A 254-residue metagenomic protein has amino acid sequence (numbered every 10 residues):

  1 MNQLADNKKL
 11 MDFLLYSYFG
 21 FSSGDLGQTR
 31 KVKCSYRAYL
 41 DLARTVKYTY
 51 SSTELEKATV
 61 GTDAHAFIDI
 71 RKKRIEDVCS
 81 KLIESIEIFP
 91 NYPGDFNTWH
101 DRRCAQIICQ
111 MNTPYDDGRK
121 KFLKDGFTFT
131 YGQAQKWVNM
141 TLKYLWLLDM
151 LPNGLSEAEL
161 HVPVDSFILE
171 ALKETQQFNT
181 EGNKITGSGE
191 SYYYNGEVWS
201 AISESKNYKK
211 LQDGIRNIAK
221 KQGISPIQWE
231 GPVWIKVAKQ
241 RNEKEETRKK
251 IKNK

Functional and structural regions predicted by a protein language model:
M1-Y39, D101, A105, M111-K120 (+1 more regions): C-terminal accessory module of base-excision DNA glycosylases/AP lyases that mediates lesion recognition and DNA
L15-Y16, G20-F21, Y36-S52, E56 (+1 more regions): Nuclease catalytic cores
Y36, A43, I70-K73, T247: Short, intrinsically disordered low-complexity segments
V46-K121: A glycine-rich, hydrophobic loop/mini-helix early in the fold
